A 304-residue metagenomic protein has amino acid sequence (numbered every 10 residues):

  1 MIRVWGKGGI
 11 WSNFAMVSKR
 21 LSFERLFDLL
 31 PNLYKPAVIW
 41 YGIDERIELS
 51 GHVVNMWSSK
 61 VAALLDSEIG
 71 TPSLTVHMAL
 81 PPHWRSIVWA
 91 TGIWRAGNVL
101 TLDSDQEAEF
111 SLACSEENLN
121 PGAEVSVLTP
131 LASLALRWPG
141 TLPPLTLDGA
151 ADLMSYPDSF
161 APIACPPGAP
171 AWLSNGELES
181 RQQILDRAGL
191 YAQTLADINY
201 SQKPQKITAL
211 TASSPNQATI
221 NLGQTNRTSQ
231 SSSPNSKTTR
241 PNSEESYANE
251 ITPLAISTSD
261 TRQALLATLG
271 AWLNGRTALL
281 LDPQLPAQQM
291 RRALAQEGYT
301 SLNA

Functional and structural regions predicted by a protein language model:
V17-V38, M154-A171, L185-A188, A192: A short N-terminal helical cap/helix-turn-helix that marks the beginning of AMP-binding/adenylate-forming
V38-I69, T91, C165-Q202, L210 (+5 more regions): Conserved AMP-binding/adenylate-forming core of the ANL superfamily
I47, L102, E117, L210 (+6 more regions): Carrier-protein-dependent adenylate-forming modules in NRPS/ANL systems
L64-V99, D103, A196-N216, N221 (+1 more regions): Conserved AMP-binding/adenylate-forming
V99-G122, L134-P143, Q193-I198, Q284-A304: Conserved ATP-dependent adenylate/AMP-binding module captured primarily in the ANL superfamily
N120-A161, P166, W172, Q296 (+1 more regions): Preference for solvent-exposed, low-hydrophobicity sequence contexts
